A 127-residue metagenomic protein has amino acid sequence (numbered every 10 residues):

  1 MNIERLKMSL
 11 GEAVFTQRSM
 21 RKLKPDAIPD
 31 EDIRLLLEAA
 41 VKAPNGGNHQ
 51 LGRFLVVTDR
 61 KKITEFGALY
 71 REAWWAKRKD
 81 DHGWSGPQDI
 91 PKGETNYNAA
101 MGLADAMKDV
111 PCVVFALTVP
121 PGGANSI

Functional and structural regions predicted by a protein language model:
M1-E38, Q50: Specificity-determining recognition surfaces
T16, A39-K42, L69-E72: Residues within well-ordered alpha-helical secondary structure of globular protein domains
I33, K42, A73-K77: Short, low-complexity, polar/charged sequence segments that are solvent-exposed and flexible
A43-H49: Glycine-rich phosphate/pyrophosphate-binding beta-alpha loops
Q50, V56-I127: Glycine/small-residue-rich phosphate/adenosyl-binding loop
